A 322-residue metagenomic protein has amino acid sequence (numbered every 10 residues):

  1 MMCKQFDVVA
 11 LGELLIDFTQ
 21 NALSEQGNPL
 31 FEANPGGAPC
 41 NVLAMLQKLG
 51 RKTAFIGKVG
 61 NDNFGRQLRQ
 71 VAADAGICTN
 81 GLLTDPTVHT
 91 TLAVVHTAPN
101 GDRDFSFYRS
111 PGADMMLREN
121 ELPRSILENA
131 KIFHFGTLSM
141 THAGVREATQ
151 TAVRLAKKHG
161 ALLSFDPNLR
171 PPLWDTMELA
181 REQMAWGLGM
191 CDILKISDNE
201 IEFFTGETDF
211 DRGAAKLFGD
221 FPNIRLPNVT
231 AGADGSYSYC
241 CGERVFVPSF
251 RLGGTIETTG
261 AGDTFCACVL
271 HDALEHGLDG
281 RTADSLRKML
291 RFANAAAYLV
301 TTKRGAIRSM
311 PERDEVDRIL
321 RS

Functional and structural regions predicted by a protein language model:
M1-C78, L117: Glycine-rich phosphate/adenosyl-contacting loop at the front of the ribokinase-like
M2-D7, R154, T208-S322: Conserved phosphate-binding/catalytic region of the ribokinase-like
D7, K52, L162, I193 (+1 more regions): Proline-centered loop/turn at the N-terminus of a beta-strand
L14, L138, P167, T264: Active-site metal-binding loops of divalent metal-dependent hydrolases
L46, S197, G262: Short, conserved phosphate/pyrophosphate- and ester-handling motifs at nucleotide-, phospho-/glycolipid
K52-T137, D317-S322: Conserved N-terminal subdomain of the carbohydrate kinase-like
S125-I126, W186-G187, D220: Structural alpha-helical scaffold elements that stabilize or flank donor/cofactor-binding regions in carbohydrate
I132, M140-K216, D234: Conserved beta-alpha-beta core of the PfkB/ribokinase-like small-molecule kinase fold
